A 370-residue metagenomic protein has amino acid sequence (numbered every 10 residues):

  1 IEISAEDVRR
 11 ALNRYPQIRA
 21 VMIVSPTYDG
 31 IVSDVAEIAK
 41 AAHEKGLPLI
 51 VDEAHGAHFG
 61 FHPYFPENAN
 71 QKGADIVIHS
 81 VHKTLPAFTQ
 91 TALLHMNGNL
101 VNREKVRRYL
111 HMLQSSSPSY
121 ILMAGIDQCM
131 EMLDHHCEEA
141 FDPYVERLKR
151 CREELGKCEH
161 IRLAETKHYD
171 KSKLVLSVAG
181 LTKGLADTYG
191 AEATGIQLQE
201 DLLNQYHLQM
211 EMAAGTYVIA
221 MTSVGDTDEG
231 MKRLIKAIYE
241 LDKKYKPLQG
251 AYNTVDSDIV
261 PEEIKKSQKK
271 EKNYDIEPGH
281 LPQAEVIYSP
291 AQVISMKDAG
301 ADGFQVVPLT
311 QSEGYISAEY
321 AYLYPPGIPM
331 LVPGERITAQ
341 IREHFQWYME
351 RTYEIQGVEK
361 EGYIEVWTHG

Functional and structural regions predicted by a protein language model:
I1-E165: Conserved PLP-enzyme active-site core in the AAT-like
I23, L94-M96, L176, T222 (+1 more regions): Hydrophobic side chains in beta-strands
Y28, K83-T84, N99-V101, Q128-C129 (+4 more regions): Short, glycine-/Ser/Thr-/acidic-enriched flexible segments
D29, L113, S117, H135-D142 (+4 more regions): Generic amphipathic alpha-helical segments used as scaffolds and interaction surfaces in large, multi-domain proteins
G30-S33, A87, A193, E229 (+1 more regions): Residues that form or flank phosphate/diphosphate-binding pockets in enzymes that use nucleotide phosphates
L155-E335, E343-G357: Conserved C-terminal alpha-helix-loop-beta "cap" of PLP-dependent enzymes that closes/shapes the active-site mouth
G357-H369: Terminal helix/beta-alpha structural elements that buttress the NAD(P)+-binding lobe
